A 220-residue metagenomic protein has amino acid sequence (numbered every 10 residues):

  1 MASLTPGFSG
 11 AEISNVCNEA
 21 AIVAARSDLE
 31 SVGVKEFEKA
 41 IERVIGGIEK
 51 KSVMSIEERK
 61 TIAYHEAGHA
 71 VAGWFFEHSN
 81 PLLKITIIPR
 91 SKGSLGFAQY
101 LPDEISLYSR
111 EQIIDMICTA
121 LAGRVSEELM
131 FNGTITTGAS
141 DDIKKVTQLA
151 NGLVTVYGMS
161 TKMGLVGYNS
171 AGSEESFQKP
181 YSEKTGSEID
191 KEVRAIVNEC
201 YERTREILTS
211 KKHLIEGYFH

Functional and structural regions predicted by a protein language model:
S3, N15-N18, K39, E66 (+3 more regions): Generic recognition of well-ordered alpha-helical segments within structured catalytic/regulatory domains
S3-K35, E42-K50, A70-L82, L153-S160: AAA+ ATPase "lid" subdomain C-terminal helix
G7, A63-Y64: Alpha-helical architecture
G33-F37, R59-K60: Short, conserved alpha-helical segments within structured domains
E38-R43, S91-S94: Short, conserved phosphate-binding/catalytic loop or strand-edge motifs used in phosphoryl-/nucleotidyl-transfer
I48-M54, E58: A conserved signal-transducing helical linker
R59-A63, A70-H220: Soluble catalytic regions of large protease machineries
